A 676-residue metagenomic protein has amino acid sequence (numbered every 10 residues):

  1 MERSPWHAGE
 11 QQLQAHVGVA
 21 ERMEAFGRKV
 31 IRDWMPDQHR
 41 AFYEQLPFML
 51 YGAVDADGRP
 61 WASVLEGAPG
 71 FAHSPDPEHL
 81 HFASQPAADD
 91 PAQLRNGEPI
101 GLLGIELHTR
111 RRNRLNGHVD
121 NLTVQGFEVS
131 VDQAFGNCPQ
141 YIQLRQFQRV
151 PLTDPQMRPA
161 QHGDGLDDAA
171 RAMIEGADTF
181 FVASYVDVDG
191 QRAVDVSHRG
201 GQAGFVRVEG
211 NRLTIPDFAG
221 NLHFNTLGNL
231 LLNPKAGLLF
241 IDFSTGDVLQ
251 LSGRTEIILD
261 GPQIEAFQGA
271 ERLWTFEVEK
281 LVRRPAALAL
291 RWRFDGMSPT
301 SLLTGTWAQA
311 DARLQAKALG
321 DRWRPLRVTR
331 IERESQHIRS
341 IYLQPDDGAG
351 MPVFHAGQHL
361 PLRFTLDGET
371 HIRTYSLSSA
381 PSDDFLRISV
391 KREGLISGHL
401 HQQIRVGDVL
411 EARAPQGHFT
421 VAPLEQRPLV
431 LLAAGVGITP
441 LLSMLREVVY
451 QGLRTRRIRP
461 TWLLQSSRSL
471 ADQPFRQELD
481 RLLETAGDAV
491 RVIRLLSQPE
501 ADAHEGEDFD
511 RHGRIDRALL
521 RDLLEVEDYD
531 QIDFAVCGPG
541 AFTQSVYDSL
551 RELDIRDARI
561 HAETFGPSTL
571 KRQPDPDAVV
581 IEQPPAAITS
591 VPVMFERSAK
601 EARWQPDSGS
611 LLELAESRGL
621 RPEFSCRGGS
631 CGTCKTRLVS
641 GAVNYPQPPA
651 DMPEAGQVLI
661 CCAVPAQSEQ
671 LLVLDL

Functional and structural regions predicted by a protein language model:
M1-Q45, H79, N96, R114-A193 (+5 more regions): C-terminal edge-of-domain segments
D37-H39, M49, R59-H108, G200-F243: A short mixed-secondary-structure module that forms the rim of ligand-binding clefts
Y51-A53, I100-E106, V182, A236-I241 (+4 more regions): Short conserved beta-strand and strand-loop elements enriched in small hydrophobics with frequent Asp/Gly
H79, Q315-V409, R413, S467-S469 (+2 more regions): Ferredoxin-reductase
L94-N96, I174, L230, F354 (+2 more regions): Short, well-ordered loop/turn sites that connect or cap secondary structure elements
R110-L115, D247-L249, P285, G368-S376 (+1 more regions): Short, Lys/Arg- and Gly-enriched loop/turn segments at beta-strand edges
L377, I438-R454: Histidine-anchored nucleotide/phosphate-binding helix
L464-L676: Reductase modules of NAD(P)H-dependent flavoproteins
